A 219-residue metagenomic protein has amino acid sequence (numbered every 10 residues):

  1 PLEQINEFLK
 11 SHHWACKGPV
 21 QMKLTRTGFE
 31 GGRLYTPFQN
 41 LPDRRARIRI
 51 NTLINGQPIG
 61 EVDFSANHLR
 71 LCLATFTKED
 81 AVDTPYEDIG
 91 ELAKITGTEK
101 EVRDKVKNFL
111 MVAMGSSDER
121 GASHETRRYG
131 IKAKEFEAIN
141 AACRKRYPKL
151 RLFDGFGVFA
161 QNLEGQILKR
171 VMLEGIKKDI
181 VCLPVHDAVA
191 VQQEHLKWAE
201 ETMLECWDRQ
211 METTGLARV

Functional and structural regions predicted by a protein language model:
P1-R49, Q57, L216-A217: Non-catalytic nucleic-acid-binding interfaces of large nucleic-acid enzymes and RNP effectors
Y35, Q39-G155, F159-Q161: Helical catalytic core of nucleic-acid polymerases
L53-Q57, K177-K178, V185-H186: Short, well-ordered loop/turn elements at secondary-structure boundaries
D63-F64, L110, V181-Q193: Catalytic palm active-site di-aspartate
H68-T75, Q193-T202: A short acidic (Asp/Glu
G115, L173-I180, L204, D208-M211: Hydrophobic alpha-helix feature that most strongly marks membrane-spanning transmembrane helices and their immediate
V158-K177: Short amphipathic alpha-helix segments
L196-V219: Polymerase palm active-site segment centered on the conserved acidic dipeptide of motif C
